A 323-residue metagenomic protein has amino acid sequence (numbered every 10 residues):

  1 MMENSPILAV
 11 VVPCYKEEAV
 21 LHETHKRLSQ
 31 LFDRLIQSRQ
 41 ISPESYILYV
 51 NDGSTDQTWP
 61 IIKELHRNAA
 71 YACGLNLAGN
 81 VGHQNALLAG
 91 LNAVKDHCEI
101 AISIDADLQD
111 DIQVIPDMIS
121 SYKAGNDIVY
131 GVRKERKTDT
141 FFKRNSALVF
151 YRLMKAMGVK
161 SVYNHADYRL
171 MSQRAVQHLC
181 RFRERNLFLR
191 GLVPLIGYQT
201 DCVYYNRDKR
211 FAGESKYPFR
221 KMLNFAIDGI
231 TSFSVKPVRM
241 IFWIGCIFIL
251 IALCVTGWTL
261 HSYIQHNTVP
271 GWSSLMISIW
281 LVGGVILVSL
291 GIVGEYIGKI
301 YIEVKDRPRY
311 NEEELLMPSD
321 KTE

Functional and structural regions predicted by a protein language model:
M1-D139: Structured catalytic core of nucleotide-sugar glycosyltransferases
M2-I7, F188-E323: Hydrophobic helical membrane-anchoring modules
P13, S38, V50, S121 (+4 more regions): Histidine kinase transmitter module recognition
K16, R169-S172, G245, G284: Residue-level detector of functionally special positions within alpha-helical transmembrane segments of multi-pass
Q30, R34, E64, N68 (+7 more regions): Conserved amphipathic alpha-helical interaction elements at protein-protein interfaces in regulatory, energy-coupling
L65, A93, S121, A156 (+3 more regions): Conserved catalytic core of Hanks-type protein kinase domains
L75-G79, H83-A93, I100, I112-L189 (+1 more regions): Acceptor/aglycone-binding surface of glycosyltransferases and processive sugar-polymer synthases
